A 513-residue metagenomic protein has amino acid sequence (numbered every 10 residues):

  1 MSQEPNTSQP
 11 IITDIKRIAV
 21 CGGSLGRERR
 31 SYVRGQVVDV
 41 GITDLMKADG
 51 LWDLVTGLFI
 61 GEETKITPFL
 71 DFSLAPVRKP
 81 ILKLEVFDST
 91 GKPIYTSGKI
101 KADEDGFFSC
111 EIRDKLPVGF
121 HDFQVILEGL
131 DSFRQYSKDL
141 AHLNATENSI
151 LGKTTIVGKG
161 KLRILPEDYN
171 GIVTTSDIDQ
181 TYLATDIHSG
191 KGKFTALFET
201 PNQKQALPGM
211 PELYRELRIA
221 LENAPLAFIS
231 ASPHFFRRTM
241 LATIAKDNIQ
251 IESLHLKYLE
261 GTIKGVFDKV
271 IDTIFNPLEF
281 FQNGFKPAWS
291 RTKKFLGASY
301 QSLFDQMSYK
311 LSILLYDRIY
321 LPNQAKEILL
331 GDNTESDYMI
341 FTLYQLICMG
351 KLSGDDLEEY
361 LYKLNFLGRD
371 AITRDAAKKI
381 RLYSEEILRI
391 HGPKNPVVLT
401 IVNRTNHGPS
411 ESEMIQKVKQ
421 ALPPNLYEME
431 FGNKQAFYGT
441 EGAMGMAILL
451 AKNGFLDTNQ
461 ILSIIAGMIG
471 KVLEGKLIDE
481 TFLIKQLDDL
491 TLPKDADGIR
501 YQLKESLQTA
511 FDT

Functional and structural regions predicted by a protein language model:
M1-L165, G442-T513: Intrinsically disordered, serine/threonine/proline
R78-K83, T185-H188, T195-A196, F235-I249: A metal-dependent, Asp-based hydrolase signature
D168-N170: Short, small/polar residue-rich loop motifs at catalytic or cofactor-binding pockets
I172-I187: Asp-based phosphoryl-transfer active-site loop
L183, H188-L207: Metal-dependent phosphoesterase signature
E199-A224, H234-R238: Short, acidic loop-to-helix structural element flanking the phosphoryl-transfer center in phosphate-processing enzymes
I219-A227, Y320-K326: Short, surface-exposed connector motifs at secondary-structure boundaries
S232-T513: C-terminal cap/substrate-recognition subdomain and adjoining C-terminal extension of metal-dependent phosphatase-like
